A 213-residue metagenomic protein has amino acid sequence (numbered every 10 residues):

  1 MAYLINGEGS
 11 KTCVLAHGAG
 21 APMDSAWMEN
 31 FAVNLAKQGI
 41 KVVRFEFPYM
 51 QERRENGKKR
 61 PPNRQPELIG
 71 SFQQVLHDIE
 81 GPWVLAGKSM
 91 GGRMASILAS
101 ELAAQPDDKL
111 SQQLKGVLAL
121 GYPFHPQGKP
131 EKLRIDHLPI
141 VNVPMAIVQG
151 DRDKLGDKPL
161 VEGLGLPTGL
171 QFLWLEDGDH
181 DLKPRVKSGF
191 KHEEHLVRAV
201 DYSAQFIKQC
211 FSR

Functional and structural regions predicted by a protein language model:
M1-W83, D179, P184-V186: Serine-hydrolase catalytic machinery in alpha/beta-hydrolase-like enzymes
L85-G87, L120: Short beta-strand immediately N-terminal to the catalytic nucleophile in serine-hydrolase-like folds
G87-A95: Gly/Ala-rich beta-loop-alpha elbow adjacent to hydrolase catalytic centers
M94-L98, G128: Hydrolases whose catalytic domains are alpha/beta-hydrolase-1, hotdog thioesterase, or metallo-beta-lactamase-like
D107-F124: A conserved short beta-strand
I140-N142, I147-Q149: Short beta-strand/loop motif that positions the catalytic acidic residue of the alpha/beta-hydrolase fold
K154-L160: Conserved alpha/beta-hydrolase "acid-adjacent" motif
L170-R213: C-terminal catalytic histidine-bearing segment of alpha/beta-hydrolase fold enzymes
